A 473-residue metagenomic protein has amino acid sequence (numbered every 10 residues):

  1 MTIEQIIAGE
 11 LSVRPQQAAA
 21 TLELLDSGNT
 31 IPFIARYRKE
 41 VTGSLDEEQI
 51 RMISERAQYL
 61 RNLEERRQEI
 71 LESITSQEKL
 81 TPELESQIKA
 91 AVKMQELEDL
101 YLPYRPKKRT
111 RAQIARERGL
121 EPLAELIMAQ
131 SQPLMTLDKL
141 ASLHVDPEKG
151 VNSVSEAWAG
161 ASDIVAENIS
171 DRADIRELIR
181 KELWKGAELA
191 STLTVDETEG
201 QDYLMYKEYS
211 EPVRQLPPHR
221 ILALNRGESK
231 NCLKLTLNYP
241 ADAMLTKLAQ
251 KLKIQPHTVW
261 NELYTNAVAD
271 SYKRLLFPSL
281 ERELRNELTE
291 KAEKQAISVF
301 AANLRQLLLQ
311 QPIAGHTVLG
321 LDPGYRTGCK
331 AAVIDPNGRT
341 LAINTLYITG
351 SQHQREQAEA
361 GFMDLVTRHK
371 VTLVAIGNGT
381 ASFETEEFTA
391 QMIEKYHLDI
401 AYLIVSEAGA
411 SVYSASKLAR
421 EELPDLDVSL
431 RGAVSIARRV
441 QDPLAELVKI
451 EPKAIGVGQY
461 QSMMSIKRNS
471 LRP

Functional and structural regions predicted by a protein language model:
M1-A19, D26: Generic start-of-chain signal for non-secretory N-termini
T21-L22, Y101: Short alpha-helical scaffolding segments that buttress acidic/His motifs in well-ordered protein cores
E23-L24, A90: Short alpha-helical segment immediately N-terminal to, or the first helix within, an HTH/HTH-like DNA-binding domain
T30-S44: Feature marking long nucleic-acid-engaging regions of large polymerase/nuclease enzymes
Q49-M52, Y59-S73, Q77-G320, R326-L426 (+3 more regions): Duplex nucleic acid-engaging cores and interfaces of nucleic-acid transaction enzymes
S73, R116-R118, R439-P473: Extended compositionally biased segments used for macromolecular assembly or nucleic-acid engagement
